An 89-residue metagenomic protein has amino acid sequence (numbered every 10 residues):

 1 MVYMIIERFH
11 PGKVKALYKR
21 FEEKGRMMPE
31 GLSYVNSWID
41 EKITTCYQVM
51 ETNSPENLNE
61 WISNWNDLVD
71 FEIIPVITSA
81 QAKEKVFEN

Functional and structural regions predicted by a protein language model:
M1-V35, I39-T45, N53-N57, I77-N89: Short S/T/G/P-rich N-terminal loop/turn motif that feeds into the first structured element of a domain
V49: Small, basic N-terminal interaction modules of short regulatory proteins
L58-W65: Short, electropositive alpha-helical surface patch
W65-E72: A common structural junction motif
